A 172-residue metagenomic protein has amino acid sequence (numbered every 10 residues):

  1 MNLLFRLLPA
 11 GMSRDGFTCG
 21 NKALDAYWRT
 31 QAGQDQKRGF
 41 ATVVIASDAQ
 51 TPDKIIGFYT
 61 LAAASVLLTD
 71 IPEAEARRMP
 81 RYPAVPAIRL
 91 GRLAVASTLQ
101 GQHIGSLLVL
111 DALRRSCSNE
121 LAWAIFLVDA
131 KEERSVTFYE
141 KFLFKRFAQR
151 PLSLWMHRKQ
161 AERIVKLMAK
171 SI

Functional and structural regions predicted by a protein language model:
M1-Q34, R38, V43, P52-K54: Short amphipathic alpha-helix that is part of the acyltransferase structural core
P52, F58-R92: Conserved acyl-donor/pantetheine-binding loop and adjacent beta-alpha core of acyl/acetyltransferases and related
I56-G57, A148: A structural microfeature
G91, A96, Q100, K131: Residue-level recognition of the GNAT/N-acetyltransferase active site
G101-R114: Conserved acetyl-CoA-binding loop-helix of GNAT-fold acetyltransferases
L121-W123, A130-Q149: Conserved active-site alpha-helix within GNAT-family acetyltransferase domains
K145, R150-E162: Active-site/acyl-donor-binding loops of N-acyltransferases
